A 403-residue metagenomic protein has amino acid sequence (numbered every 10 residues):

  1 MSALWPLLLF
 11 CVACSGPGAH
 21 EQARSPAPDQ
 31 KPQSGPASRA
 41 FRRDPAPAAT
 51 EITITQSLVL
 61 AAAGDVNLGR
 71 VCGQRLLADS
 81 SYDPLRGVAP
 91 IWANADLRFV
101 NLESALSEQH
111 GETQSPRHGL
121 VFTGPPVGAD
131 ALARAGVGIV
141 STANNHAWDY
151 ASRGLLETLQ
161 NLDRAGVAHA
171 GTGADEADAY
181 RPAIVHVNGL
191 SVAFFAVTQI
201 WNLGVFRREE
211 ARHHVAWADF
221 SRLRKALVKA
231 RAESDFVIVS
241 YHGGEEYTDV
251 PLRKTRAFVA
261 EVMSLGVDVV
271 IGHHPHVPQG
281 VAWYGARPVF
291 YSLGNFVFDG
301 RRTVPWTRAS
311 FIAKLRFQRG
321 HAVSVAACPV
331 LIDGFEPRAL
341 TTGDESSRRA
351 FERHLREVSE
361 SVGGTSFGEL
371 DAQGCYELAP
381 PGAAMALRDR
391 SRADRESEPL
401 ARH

Functional and structural regions predicted by a protein language model:
S2-A13: Bacterial N-terminal signal peptides
C14-H403: Acidic, metal/ion-coordinating pockets
